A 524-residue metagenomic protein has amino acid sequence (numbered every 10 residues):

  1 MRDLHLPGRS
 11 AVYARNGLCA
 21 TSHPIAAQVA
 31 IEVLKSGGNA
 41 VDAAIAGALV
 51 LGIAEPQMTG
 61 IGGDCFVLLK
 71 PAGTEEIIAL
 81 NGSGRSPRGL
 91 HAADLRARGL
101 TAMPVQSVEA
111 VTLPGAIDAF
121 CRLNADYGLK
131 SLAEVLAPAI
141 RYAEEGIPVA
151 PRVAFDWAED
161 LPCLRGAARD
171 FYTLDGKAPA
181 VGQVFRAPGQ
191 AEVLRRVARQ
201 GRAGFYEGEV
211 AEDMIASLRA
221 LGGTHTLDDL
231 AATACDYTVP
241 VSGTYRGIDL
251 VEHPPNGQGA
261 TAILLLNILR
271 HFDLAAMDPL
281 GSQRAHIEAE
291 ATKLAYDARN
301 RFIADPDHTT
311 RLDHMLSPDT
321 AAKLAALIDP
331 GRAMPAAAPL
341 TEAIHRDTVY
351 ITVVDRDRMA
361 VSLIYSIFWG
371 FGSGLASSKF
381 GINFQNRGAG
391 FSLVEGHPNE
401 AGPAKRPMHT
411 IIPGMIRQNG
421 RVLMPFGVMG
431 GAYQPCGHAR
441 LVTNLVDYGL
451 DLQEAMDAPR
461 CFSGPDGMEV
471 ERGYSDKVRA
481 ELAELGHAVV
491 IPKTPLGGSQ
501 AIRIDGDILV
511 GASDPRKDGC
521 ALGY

Functional and structural regions predicted by a protein language model:
M1-Q28, E32, A40-E207, E212-G257 (+3 more regions): Noncatalytic scaffold domains of N-terminal-nucleophile
I53-I78, T224-T226, M359-M424, Y448: Active-site rim segments in enzyme catalytic domains, especially the processed small/beta chain of N-terminal
T59, G63-P71, V349-V354, P413-M415 (+2 more regions): Short beta-strand scaffold segments in enzyme catalytic cores
Y237, H345-T348, H409-I411: Short, small/polar residue-rich loop motifs at catalytic or cofactor-binding pockets
V251-G259, T348-V349, I364-L375, V428-P435: Glycine-rich phosphate/pyrophosphate-binding beta-alpha loops
H271-I367, F380, R387: Internal maturation/activation junctions in enzymes
D357, K405, H438, D447-T494: Extended C-terminal subregions enriched in glycine
